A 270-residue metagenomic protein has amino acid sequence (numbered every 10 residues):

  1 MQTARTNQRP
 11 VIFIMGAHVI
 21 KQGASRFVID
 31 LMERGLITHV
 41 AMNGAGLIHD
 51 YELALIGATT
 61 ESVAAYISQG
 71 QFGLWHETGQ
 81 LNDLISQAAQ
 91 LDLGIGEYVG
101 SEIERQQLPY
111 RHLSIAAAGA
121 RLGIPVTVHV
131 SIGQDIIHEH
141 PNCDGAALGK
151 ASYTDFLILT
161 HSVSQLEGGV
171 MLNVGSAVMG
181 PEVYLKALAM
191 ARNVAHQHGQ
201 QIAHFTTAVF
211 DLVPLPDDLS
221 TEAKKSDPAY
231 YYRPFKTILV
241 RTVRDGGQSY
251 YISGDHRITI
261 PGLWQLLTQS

Functional and structural regions predicted by a protein language model:
M1-V11, G119-L122, H161-G168: Glycine-rich phosphate/diphosphate-binding loops that line cofactor/substrate pockets in enzymes
V11-I48: Active-site cofactor/substrate anionic-group-binding motifs, chiefly glycine- and Lys/Arg-rich phosphate-binding loops
G23-F27, D50-G57, H138-N142, V183-K186: Short acidic, glycine/serine/threonine-rich loops at helix termini
A45-D50, Q134-I137, G180, P214-P216: Short gly/pro/ser/thr-enriched loop/turn and capping motifs at secondary-structure boundaries
H49, E61-V128: Ligand-binding beta-strand-loop-alpha-helix segment within the catalytic cores of soluble metabolic enzymes
V130, A146-V163: A general structural motif
I158-S162, G168-V170, A177-S270: C-terminal functional extensions of proteins
